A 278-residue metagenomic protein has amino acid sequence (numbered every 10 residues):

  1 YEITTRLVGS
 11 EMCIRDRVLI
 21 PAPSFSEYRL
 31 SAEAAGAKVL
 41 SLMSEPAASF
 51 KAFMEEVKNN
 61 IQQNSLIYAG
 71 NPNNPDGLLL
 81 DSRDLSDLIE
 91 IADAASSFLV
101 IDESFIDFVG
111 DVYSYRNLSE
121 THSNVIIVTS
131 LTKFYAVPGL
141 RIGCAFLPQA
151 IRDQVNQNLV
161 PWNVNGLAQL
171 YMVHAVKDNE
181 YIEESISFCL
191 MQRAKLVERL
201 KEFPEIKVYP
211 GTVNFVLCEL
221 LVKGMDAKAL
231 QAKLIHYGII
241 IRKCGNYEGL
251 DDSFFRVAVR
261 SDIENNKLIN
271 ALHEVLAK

Functional and structural regions predicted by a protein language model:
Y1-G9, I14: Single conserved hydrophobic/aromatic residue that forms the stacking wall/gate of nucleotide- or nucleobase-binding
E11-S31: Conserved PLP-anchoring active-site segment centered on the Schiff-base-forming lysine
R29, N124-E202, I206-Y209: PLP-dependent aminotransferase class I/II
A35, A94-A95, H122, F203 (+1 more regions): Helix C-cap/helix->beta junction micro-motif
L40, P46-D107: Active-site phosphate-binding strand-loop segment of PLP-dependent enzymes
L190, F203-Y237: Conserved PLP-binding catalytic core of the aspartate aminotransferase-like
H236-Y237, E248-K278: PLP-dependent enzyme catalytic core of the Aspartate aminotransferase-like
